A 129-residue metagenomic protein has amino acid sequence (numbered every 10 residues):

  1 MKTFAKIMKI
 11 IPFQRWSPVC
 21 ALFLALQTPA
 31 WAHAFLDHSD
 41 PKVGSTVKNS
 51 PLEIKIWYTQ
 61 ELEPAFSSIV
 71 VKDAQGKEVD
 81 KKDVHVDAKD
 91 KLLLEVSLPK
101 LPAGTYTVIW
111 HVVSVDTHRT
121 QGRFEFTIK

Functional and structural regions predicted by a protein language model:
T3-P18: Bacterial N-terminal signal peptides that target proteins for export
W16-Q27: Bacterial N-terminal signal peptides
T28-A32: Sec/Tat signal peptide C-region and signal peptidase I cleavage site
H33-P51: Short N-terminal segments immediately surrounding and downstream of signal-peptide cleavage
N49, E53-Q60, T117-K129: Extended, polar beta-sheet/loop recognition surfaces of beta-rich domains that mediate binding to diverse ligands
K55, Q60-K82: Short, surface-exposed alpha-helix to beta-strand junction/turn motifs within ectodomains of secreted and cell-envelope
K89-E95: Aromatic sugar-binding surface patches on proteins that engage polysaccharides or sugar-phosphate polymers
S97, P102-H111: A glycine-anchored, Pro-Gly-centered beta-turn/N-cap motif
